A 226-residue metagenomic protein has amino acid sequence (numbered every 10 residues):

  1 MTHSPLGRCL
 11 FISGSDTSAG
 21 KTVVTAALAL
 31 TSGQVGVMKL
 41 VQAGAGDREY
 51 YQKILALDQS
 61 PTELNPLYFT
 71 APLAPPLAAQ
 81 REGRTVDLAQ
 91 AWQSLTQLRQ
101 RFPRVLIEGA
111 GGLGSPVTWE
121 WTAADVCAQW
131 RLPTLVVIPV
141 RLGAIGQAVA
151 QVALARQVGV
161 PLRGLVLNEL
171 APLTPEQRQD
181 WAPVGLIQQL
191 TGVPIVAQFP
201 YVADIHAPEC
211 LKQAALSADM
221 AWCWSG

Functional and structural regions predicted by a protein language model:
M1-L10, E209-G226: Short, low-complexity, intrinsically disordered N-terminal peptides in bacterial proteins
H3-G7, V23-T85, A89, S94-Q97: N-terminal phosphate/diphosphate-binding loop that engages ATP/GTP or pyrophosphate donors across diverse enzyme folds
F11-T25: Glycine-rich phosphate-binding P-loop
T31-G36, Q100-P103, R131-L132, T191-V193: Short glycine/proline-enriched coil/turn segments at helix->beta-strand junctions
G36-K39, T62-N65, V105-G109, V136 (+1 more regions): General beta-strand structural signal in soluble alpha/beta enzymes
A43, A110-Q198: Conserved catalytic-core segment of NTP-binding enzymes
A91, L95-W119: Switch II (G3) loop of P-loop NTPases
V184-A218: C-terminal binding/interaction regions
